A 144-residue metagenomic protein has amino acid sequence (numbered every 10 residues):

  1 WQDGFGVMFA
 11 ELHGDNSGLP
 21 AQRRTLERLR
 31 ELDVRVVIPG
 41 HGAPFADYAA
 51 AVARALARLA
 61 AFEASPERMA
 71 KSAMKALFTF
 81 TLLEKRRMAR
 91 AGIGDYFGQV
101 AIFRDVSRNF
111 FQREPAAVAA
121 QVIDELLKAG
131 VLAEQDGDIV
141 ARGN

Functional and structural regions predicted by a protein language model:
W1-A50, R54-E63: Metallo-beta-lactamase
R68-N144: C-terminal regulatory/interaction regions
